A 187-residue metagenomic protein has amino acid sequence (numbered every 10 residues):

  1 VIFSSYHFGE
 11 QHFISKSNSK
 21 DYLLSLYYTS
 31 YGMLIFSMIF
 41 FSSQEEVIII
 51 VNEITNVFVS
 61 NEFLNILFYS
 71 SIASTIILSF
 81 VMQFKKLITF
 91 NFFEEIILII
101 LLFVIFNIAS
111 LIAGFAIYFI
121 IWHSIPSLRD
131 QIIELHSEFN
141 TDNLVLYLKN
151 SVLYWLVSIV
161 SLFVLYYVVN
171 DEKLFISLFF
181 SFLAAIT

Functional and structural regions predicted by a protein language model:
V1, I105-F115: Transmembrane helix interruption/hinge and helix-loop junction motifs
V1-F41, I49-V59: Membrane-interface helix-loop-helix junctions at boundaries between adjacent transmembrane segments
I14-S25, V81-I96, L135-L144, D171: Membrane-interface helix-boundary motifs at transmembrane edges
S25-M38, E95-F106, K149-L153: Small-residue-rich segments of transmembrane alpha-helices in multi-pass membrane proteins, especially helix faces
V59-M82: Hydrophobic, membrane-facing alpha-helical anchors
Y118-L135: Predominantly late transmembrane helices and immediately cytosolic-facing juxtamembrane segments
K149-F163: Hydrophobic membrane-spanning alpha-helices of multi-pass integral membrane proteins
F163-F182: Extracellular/periplasmic helix-loop-helix junctions in multi-pass membrane proteins
